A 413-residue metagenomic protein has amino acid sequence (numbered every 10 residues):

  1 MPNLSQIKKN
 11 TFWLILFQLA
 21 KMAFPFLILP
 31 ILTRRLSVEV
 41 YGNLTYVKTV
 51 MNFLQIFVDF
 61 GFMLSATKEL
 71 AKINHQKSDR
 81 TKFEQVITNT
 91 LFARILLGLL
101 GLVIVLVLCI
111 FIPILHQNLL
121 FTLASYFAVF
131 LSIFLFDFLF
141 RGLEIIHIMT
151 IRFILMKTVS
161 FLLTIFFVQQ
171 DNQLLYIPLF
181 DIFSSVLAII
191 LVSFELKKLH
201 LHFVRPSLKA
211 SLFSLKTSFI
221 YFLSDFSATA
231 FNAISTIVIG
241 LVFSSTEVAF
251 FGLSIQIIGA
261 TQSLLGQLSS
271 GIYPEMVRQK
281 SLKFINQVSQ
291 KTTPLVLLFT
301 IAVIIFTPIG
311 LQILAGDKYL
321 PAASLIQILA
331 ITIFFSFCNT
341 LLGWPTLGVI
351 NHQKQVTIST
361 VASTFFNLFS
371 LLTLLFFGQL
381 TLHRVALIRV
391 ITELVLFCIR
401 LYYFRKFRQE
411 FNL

Functional and structural regions predicted by a protein language model:
Q6-M63, F161, I220-S245, F299-T300 (+4 more regions): Signature of the first transmembrane helix
K9-K21, V47, N52, I56 (+3 more regions): Membrane-water interface segments that mark the loop-to-transmembrane alpha-helix transition
N10-P25, M149, L155-S160, I177-K197 (+2 more regions): Transmembrane helical elements of multi-pass membrane transporters/channels
Y41-T45, T49, S245-Q256, A323-Q327 (+1 more regions): Small-residue hotspots at the loop-to-helix junctions and early N-terminal turns of transmembrane alpha-helices
D59-K77, I258-S281, G343-V349: Helix-loop junctions and terminal segments of transmembrane helices in multi-pass membrane transport/translocation
C109-S125, F306-F337, Q379, H383: Interfacial segments at transmembrane-helix termini and the short loops linking adjacent helices
L119, V129-R152, R278, I333-V361: Membrane-interface junctions at transmembrane-helix termini in multi-pass inner-membrane proteins
Y126, T150-L199, I255, A362-F366 (+1 more regions): Hydrophobic alpha-helical transmembrane segments
